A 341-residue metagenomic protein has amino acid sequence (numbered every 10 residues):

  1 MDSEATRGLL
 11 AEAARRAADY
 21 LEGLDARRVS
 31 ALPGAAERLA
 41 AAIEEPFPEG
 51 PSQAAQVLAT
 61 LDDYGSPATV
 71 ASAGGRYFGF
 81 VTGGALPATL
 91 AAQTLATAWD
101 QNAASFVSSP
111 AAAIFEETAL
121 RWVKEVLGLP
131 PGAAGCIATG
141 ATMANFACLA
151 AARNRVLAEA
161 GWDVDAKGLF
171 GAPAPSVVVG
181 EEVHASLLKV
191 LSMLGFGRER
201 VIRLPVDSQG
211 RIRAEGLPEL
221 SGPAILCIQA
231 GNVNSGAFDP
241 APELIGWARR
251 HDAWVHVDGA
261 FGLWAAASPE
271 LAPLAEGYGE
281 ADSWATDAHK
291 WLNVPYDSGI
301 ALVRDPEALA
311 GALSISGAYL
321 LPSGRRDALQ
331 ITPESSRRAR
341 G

Functional and structural regions predicted by a protein language model:
M1-G132: N-terminal entrance/gating region of PLP-dependent enzymes' catalytic architecture
T82-A96, N102-S221: PLP-dependent aspartate aminotransferase-fold enzymes
A147-A150, K189-S192, A237-P240, A265-L271 (+2 more regions): Short acidic, glycine/serine/threonine-rich loops at helix termini
V183, N232, F261-L263, K290: Active-site-proximal loop/turn and secondary-structure-junction residues that shape catalytic pockets, frequently
R211-H256: Active-site phosphate-binding strand-loop segment of PLP-dependent enzymes
G216, F238-R250, G262-A281: Active-site pre-lysine segment of PLP-dependent enzymes
N232, E276-G341: Active-site C-terminal subdomain of aminotransferase-like
